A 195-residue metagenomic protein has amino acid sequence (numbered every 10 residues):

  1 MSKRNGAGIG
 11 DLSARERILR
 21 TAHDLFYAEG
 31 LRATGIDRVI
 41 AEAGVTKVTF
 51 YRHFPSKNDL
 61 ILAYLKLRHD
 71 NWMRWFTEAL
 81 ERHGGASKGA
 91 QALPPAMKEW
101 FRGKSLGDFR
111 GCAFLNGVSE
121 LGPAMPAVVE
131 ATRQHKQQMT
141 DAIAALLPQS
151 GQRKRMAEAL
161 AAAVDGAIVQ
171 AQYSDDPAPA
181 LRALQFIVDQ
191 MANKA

Functional and structural regions predicted by a protein language model:
M1-S13, A195: N-terminal intrinsically disordered/low-complexity leader segments
S2, R17, T21-D59, A63: Helix-turn-helix
L19, L65, H69, V129-Q137: Amphipathic, non-transmembrane alpha-helical scaffold segments
K57, R68-W72, A90-L93, M97 (+1 more regions): Hydrophobic/aromatic residues within well-ordered alpha-helical segments
I61-R68, W75: Alpha-helical DNA-contacting segments of helix-turn-helix folds
A63, T77-L106, A157-L160: Hydrophobic alpha-helical connector segments
K104-E130: Amphipathic alpha-helical segments used for helix-helix packing
M125-H135, Q149-A195: Hydrophobic/aromatic-rich alpha-helical bundle segments in the mid-to-C-terminal region
